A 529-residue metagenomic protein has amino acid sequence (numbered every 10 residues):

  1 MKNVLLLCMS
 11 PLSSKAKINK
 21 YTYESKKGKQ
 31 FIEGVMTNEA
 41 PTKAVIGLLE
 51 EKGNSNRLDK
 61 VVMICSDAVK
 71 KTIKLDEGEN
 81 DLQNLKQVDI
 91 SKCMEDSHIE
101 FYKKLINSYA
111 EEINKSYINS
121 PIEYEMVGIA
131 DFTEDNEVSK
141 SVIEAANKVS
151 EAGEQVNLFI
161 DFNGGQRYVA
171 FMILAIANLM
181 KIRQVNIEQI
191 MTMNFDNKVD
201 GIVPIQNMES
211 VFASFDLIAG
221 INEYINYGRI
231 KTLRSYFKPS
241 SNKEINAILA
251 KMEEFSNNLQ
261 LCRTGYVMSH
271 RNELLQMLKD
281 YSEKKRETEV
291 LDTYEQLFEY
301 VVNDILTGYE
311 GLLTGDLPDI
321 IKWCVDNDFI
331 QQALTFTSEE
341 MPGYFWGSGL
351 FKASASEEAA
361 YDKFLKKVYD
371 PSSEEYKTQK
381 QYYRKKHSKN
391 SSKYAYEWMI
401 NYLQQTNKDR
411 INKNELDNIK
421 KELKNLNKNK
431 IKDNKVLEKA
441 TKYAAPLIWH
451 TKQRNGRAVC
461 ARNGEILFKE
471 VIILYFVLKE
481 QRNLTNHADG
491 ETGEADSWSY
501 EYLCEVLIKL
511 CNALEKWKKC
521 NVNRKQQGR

Functional and structural regions predicted by a protein language model:
M1-N157, M172-R529: Long, low-complexity, Lys/Arg-enriched
F162-Q166: Hydrophobic/aromatic interaction determinants used to assemble and anchor large protein complexes
V169: Conserved TIR/SEFIR loop-to-helix hotspot centered on a Trp-containing motif with a nearby acidic residue
